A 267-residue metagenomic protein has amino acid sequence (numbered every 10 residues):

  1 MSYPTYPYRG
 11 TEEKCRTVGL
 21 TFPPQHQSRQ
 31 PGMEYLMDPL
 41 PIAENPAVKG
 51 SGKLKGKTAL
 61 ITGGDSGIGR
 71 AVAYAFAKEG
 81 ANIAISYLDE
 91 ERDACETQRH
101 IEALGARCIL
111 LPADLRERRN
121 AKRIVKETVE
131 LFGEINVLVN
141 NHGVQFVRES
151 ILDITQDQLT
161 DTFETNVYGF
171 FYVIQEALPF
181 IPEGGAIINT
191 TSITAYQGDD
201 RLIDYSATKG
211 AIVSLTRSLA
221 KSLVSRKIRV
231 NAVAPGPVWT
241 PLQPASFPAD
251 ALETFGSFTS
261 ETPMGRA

Functional and structural regions predicted by a protein language model:
T17-F22, E117, K122, E130 (+4 more regions): Conserved mid-core segment of classical short-chain dehydrogenase/reductases
G52-A84: Canonical Rossmann dinucleotide-binding motif of NAD(H)/NADP(H)-dependent dehydrogenases/reductases, specifically
N136, L152-F171, I188, I212 (+1 more regions): Catalytic Tyr-X3-Lys loop
L152, G184, Q197-I203, S225-R226 (+1 more regions): Active-site loop immediately N-terminal to the catalytic Tyr-X3-Lys motif of short-chain dehydrogenase/reductase
I174, T208, T216: Active-site helix of classical SDR
P179-F180, K221-S225: Alpha-helical segment proximal to the catalytic Tyr-Lys
S192: Residue(s) in the substrate-gating loop at a strand-loop-helix junction that position the organic substrate next
L202, S225, P237-T262: A glycine/serine/threonine-rich, flexible loop-to-helix segment that serves as the NAD(P) cofactor-binding "lid"
